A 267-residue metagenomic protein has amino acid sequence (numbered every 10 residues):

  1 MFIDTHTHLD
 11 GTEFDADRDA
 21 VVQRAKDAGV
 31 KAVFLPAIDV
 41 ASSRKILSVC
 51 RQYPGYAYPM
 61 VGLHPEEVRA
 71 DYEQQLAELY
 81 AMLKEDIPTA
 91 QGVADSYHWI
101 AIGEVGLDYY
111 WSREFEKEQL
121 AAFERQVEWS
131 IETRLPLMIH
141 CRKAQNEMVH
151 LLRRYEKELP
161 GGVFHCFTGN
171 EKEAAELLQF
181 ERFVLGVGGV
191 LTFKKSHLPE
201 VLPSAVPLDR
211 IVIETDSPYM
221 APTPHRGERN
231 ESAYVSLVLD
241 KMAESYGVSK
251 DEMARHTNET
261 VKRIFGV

Functional and structural regions predicted by a protein language model:
M1-V267: Mid-domain alpha/beta scaffold segments of enzyme catalytic cores
